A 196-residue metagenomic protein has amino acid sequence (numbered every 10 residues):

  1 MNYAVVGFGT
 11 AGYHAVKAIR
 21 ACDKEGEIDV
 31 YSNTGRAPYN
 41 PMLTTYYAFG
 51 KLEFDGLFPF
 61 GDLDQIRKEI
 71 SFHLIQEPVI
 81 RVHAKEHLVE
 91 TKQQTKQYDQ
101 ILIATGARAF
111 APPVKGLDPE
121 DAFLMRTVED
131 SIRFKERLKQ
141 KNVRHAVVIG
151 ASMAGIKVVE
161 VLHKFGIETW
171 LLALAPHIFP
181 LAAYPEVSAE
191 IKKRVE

Functional and structural regions predicted by a protein language model:
M1-A4, Q65-V147, W170: FAD-binding core/adjacent interface of flavoenzyme oxidoreductases
M1-S71, V159-E186: Beta1-alpha1 glycine-rich phosphate/pyrophosphate-binding loop at the start of Rossmann-like nucleotide-binding domains
G7-A11, T127, G150-S152: Glycine-rich Rossmann-fold phosphate-binding loop(s) that bind the pyrophosphate of adenine dinucleotide cofactors
N33, G106-A107, A151: Flexible loop residues that form catalytic and substrate-binding hotspots at small-molecule/glycan-binding clefts
Y39, A111-P112, I156-K157: Glycine/Thr-rich phosphate-binding loops of Rossmann-like dinucleotide-binding domains
L124-T127, G155, Y184: Short, conserved glycine- and acidic-residue-centered signature motifs in active-site or ligand-binding loops
E129-D130, S152-A154, A175-H177: Short acidic/polar capping segments at secondary-structure boundaries
V187, R194: Active-site-proximal cofactor/substrate-binding loop regions of enzyme domains
